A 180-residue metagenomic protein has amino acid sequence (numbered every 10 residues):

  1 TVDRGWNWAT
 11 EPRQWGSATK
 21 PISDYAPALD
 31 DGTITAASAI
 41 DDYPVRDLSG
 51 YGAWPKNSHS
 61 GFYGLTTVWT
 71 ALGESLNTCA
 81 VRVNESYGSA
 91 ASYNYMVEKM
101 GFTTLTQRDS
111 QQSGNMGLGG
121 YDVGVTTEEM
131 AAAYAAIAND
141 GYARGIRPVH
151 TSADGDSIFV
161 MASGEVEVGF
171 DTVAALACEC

Functional and structural regions predicted by a protein language model:
T1, L29-D31, L76-T78, V123 (+1 more regions): Short, glycine-/Ser/Thr-/acidic-enriched flexible segments
T1-V2, H150: A short, well-structured edge-of-sheet supersecondary motif
V2-Q14: A short, polar/charged loop-to-alpha-helix boundary motif
P12, A18, T103-F159: Active-site-proximal helix/loop microenvironment of the serine DD-peptidase/beta-lactamase transpeptidase fold
Q14-I40, A71, A133-I137: Active-site SXXK
T19-D24, L76-C79, T126-M130: Catalytic-loop motifs flanking and including active-site residues across diverse enzymes
I34-S92, N139, A143, G155-C180: Conserved catalytic neighborhood of penicillin-recognizing serine enzymes
G88-L105: Short, charged, amphipathic alpha-helices and their helix-cap/turn boundaries
